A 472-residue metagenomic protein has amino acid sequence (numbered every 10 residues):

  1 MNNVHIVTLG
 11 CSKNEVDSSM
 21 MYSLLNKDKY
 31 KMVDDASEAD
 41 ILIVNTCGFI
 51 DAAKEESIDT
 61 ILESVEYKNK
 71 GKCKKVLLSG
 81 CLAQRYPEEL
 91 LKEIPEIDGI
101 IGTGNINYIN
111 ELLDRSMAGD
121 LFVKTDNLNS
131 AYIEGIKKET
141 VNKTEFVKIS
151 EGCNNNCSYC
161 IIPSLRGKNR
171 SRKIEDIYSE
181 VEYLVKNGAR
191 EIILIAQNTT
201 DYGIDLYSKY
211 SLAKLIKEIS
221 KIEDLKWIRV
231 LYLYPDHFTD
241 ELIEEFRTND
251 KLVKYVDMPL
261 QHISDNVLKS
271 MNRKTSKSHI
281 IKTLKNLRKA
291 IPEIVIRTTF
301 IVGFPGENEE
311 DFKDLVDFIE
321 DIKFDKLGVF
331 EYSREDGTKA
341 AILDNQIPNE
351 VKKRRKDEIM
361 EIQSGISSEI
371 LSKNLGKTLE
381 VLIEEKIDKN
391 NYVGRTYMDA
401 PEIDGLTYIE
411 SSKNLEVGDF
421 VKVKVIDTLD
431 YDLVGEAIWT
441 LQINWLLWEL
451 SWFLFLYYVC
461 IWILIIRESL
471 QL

Functional and structural regions predicted by a protein language model:
M1-Y202, E241, L252, V256 (+8 more regions): Proteins enriched for Cys/Gly/acidic motifs involved in redox and nucleic-acid/cofactor modification
L9, N156, C160-G167, W227-D236 (+4 more regions): Conserved strand-turn element in the central/C-terminal portion of the radical SAM core barrel that lines
C11, G203-S220, D224, M271 (+1 more regions): Radical SAM enzyme [4Fe-4S]-AdoMet core and its adjacent flexible, acidic and glycine-rich loops/tails across
G48-A53, A189-K214, E218, I222 (+3 more regions): Conserved glycine-rich "GG(E/T)P / GGGxP" loop and the immediately following alpha-helix in the radical SAM core
C157, I177, L194, V230 (+7 more regions): Conserved, mostly hydrophobic/aromatic
A213, K221-I222, W227-I228, T239-T298: Radical SAM/AdoMet-radical enzyme domain recognition
I342-W439: Terminal RNA-binding accessory module
T440-L472: Hydrophobic alpha-helical transmembrane segments that form the multi-pass transporter/flippase core
